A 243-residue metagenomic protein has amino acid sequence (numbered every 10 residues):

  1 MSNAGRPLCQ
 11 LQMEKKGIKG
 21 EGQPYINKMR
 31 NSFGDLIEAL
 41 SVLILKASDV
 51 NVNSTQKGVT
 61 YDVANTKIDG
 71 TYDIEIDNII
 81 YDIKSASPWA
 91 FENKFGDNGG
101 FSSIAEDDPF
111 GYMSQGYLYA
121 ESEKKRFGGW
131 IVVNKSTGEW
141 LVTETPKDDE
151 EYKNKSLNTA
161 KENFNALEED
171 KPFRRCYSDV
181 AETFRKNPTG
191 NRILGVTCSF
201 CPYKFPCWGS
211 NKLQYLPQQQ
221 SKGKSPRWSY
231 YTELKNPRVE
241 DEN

Functional and structural regions predicted by a protein language model:
M1-I80, S85-S103: Metal-dependent nuclease catalytic cores that hydrolyze phosphodiester bonds in DNA/RNA, characterized by
E38, M113-G116: The N-lobe alphaC helix and its flanking beta3-alphaC-beta4 segment of protein kinase-like domains, centered on
K67-D69, G111, I193: A generic fold-level signal
G99-M113: A short acidic, glycine-rich active-site loop that binds or catalyzes chemistry on phosphate/adenosine moieties
E106-D108, L118, S122-N243: Metal-dependent nuclease catalytic regions and adjoining charged, substrate-binding loops involved in nucleic-acid end
